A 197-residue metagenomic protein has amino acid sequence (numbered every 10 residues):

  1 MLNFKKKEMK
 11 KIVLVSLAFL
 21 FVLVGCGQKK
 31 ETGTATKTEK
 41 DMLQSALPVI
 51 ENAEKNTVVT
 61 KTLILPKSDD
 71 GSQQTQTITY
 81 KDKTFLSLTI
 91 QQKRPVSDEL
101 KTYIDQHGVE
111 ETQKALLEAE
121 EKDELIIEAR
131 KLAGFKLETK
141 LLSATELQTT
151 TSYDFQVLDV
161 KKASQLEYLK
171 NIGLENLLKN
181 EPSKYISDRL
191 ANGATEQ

Functional and structural regions predicted by a protein language model:
M1-E8: N-terminal secretory signal peptides that target proteins for export/translocation
K5, T36-T38: Exposed, low-complexity/repetitive linear segments and helix-based recognition motifs, biased toward charged/polar
K10-S16: Sec-dependent signal peptide recognition, specifically the positively charged N-region followed immediately by
V22-G25: C-terminal motif of bacterial Sec signal peptides marking the signal peptidase cleavage site
G27-K29: Bacterial signal peptide processing site
E31-A35: Surface-exposed, beta-sheet-biased, low-hydrophobicity segments with strongly acidic/polar composition
T38-Q197: Subset-of-secretome marker
